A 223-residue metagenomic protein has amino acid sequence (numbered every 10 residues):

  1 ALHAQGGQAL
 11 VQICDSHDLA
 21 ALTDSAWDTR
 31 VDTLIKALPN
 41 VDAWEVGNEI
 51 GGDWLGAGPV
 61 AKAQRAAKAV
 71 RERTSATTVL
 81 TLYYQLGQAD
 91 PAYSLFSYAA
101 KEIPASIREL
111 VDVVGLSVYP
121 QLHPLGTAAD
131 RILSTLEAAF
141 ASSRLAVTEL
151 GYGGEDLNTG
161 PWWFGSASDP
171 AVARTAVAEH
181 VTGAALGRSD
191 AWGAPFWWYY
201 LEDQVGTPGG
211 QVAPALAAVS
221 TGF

Functional and structural regions predicted by a protein language model:
A1, S16-W27, G51-V60, Y83-S97 (+3 more regions): Acidic-and-aromatic substrate-binding clefts and catalytic sites of carbohydrate-active enzymes
L2-H3, Q8-A9, A20-N48, L55-R73 (+2 more regions): An active-site-proximal structural segment forming one wall of the substrate-binding cleft that immediately precedes
Q5-G7, S75-A76, A141-R144, W192: A short helix->loop->beta-strand "cap" motif at the edges of active sites that frequently abuts
A9, K62-A66, A76, N158-D169: Conserved N-terminal glycine/acidic-rich loop preference
V11-I13, V41-D42, V46-N48, L80-Y84 (+2 more regions): Aromatic- and acid-rich polysaccharide-binding/catalytic face of secreted or lumenal carbohydrate-active enzymes
D28, A57-R65, L133-L136, S166-A173 (+1 more regions): A broadly tuned preference for mixed-charge, low-complexity surface segments
R30-P59, V79-L86, V113, V118-P120 (+2 more regions): Active-site groove signature of glycoside hydrolases
V41-D42, R144-F223: Substrate-binding cleft of secreted/luminal carbohydrate-active enzymes
